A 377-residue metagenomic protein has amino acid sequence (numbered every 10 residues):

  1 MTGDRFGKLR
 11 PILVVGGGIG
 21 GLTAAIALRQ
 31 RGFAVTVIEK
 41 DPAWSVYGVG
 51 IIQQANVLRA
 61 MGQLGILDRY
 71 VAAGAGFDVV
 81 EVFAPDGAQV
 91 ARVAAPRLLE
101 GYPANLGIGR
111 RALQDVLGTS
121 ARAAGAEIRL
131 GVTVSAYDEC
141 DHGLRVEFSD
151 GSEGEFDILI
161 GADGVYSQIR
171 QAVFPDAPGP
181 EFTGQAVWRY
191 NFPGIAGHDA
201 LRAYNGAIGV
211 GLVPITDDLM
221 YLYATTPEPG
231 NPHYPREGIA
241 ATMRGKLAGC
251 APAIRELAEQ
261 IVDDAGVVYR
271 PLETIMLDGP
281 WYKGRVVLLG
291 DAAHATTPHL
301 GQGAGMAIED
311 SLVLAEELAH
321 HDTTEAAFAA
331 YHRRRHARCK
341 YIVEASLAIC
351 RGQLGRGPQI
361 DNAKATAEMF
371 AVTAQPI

Functional and structural regions predicted by a protein language model:
T2-I12, Q54-F174, P178-Q185, R189-N191 (+2 more regions): Conserved N-terminal helical subregion
L13-I38, I160-G161, M243, G266-G352: Conserved mid-domain beta->alpha element of the FAD-binding
G20, A43, Y166: Conserved Rossmann-like nucleotide-cofactor binding loop
D41, G50: Residues in the short beta-alpha loop(s) of Rossmann-like NAD(P)-binding domains
Y190, H198-P232, R236, A240 (+2 more regions): Active-site substrate-recognition segment that forms the wall of the catalytic cavity or substrate channel
P235-V268, H332, A337: Flavin-binding catalytic cores
T366-I377: C-terminal auxiliary extensions adjacent to catalytic cores
